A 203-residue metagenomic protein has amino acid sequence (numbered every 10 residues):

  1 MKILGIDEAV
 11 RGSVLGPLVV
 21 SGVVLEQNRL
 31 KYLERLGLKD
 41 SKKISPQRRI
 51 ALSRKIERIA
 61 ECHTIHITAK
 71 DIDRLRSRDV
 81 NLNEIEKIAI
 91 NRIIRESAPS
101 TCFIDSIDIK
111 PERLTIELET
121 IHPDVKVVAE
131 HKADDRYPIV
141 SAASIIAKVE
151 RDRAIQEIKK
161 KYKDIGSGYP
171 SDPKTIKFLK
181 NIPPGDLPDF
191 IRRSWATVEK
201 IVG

Functional and structural regions predicted by a protein language model:
M1-G203: RNase H-like, Mg2+-dependent phosphodiesterase core, and more generally RNA phosphate-backbone-engaging helix-loop
